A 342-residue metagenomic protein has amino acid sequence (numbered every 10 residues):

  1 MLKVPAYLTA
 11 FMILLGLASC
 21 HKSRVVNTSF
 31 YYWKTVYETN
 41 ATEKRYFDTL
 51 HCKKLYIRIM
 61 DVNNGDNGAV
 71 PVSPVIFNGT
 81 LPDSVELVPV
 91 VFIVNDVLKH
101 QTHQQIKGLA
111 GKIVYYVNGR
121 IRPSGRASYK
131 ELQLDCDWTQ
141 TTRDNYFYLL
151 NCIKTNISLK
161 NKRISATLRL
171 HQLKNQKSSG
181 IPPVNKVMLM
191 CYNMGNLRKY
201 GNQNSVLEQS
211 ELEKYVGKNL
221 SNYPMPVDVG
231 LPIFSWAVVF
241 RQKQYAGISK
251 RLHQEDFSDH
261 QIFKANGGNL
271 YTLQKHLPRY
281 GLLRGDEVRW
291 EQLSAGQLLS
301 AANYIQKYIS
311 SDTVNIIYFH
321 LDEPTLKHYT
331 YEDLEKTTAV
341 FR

Functional and structural regions predicted by a protein language model:
M1-N27: Bacterial Sec-dependent N-terminal signal peptides
C20-F47, S73: Boundary/entry segment of secreted carbohydrate-active catalytic domains
S23, S29-Y32, V62-P183, L189: Chitinase-like catalytic core of GlcNAc-active glycosidases
E38-N64, R120-G125, K307-Y308: Catalytic domains of carbohydrate-active enzymes, especially glycoside hydrolases
E43-K44, S73-N78, A110-I121, F147-K154 (+3 more regions): Generic structural signal for well-ordered alpha-helices, preferentially at hydrophobic/aromatic core positions
L55, L134, V187, V229 (+1 more regions): Conserved, mostly hydrophobic/aromatic
N151-L252: Substrate-binding surface in catalytic domains of secreted glycosidases
F234, Q242-R342: Substrate-binding cleft of secreted/luminal carbohydrate-active enzymes
